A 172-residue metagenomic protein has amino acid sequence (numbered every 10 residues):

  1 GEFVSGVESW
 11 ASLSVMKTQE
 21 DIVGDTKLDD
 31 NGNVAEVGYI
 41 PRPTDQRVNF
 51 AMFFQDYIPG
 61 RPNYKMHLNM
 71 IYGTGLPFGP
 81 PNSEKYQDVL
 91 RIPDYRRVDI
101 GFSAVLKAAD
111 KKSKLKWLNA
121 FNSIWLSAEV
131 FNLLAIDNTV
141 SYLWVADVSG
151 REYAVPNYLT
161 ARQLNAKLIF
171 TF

Functional and structural regions predicted by a protein language model:
G1-E2, Q55-Y57, S103-V105, I169-T171: Transmembrane beta-barrel domains of outer membrane proteins
G1-P77: Gram-negative outer-membrane beta-barrel transporters
A11, F54, L68, I100-F102 (+2 more regions): Hydrophobic, well-ordered secondary-structure elements that form the walls of internal hydrophobic environments
V34-P41, K85-L90, R151-P156: Extracellular loop and loop/strand-boundary signature of outer-membrane beta-barrel proteins
T44-F50, D94-V98, N122, T160-L164: Residues that define the transmembrane beta-barrel architecture of outer-membrane proteins
A51-Q55, D99-D110: Short, well-ordered amphipathic alpha-helices
N63-Y86, R91-G101, K112: Conserved small-residue
I71-P81, A104-F172: C-terminal beta-signal and adjacent terminal beta-strands/loops of Gram-negative outer-membrane beta-barrel proteins
